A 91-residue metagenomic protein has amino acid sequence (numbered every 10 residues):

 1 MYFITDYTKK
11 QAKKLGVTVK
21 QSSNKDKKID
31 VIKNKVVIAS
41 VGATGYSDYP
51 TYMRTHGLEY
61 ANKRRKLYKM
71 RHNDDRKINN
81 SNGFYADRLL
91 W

Functional and structural regions predicted by a protein language model:
M1-W91: Arg/Lys-rich, low-complexity, intrinsically disordered basic segments
